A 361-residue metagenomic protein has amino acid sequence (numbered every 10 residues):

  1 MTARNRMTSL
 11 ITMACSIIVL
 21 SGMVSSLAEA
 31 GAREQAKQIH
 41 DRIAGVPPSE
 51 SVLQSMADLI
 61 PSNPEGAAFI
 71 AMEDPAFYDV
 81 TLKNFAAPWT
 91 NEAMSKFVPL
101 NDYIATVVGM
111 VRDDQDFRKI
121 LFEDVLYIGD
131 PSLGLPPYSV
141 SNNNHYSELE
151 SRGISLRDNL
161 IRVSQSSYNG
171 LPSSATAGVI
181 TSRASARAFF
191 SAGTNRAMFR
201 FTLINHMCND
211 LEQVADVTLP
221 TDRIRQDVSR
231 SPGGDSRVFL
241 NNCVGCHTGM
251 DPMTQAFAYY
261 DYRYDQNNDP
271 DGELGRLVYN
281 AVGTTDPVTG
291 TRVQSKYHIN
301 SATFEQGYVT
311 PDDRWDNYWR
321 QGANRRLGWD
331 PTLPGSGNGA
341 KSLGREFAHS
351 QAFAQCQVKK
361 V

Functional and structural regions predicted by a protein language model:
T2-C15: Bacterial N-terminal signal peptides that target proteins for export
T2-R4, L27-A30: Generic start-of-chain signal for non-secretory N-termini
I18-L27: C-terminal segment of classical bacterial N-terminal signal peptides
E29-A67, A71: N-terminal mature-domain "stem" immediately C-terminal to a signal peptide or N-terminal signal-anchor/transmembrane
A32-Q38, N169-A340: Sequence context surrounding c-type heme c attachment/ligation sites in exported
S55-M56, N84, K360: Short acidic/histidine-centered micro-motifs embedded in hydrophobic/aromatic stretches that mark compact functional
G66-A256, A348, A352: Extended surface/linker regions that mediate inter-domain or inter-protein docking in multi-component redox
N338-K360: Extracellular low-complexity, Gly/Ser/Thr-rich intrinsically disordered linkers and protease-sensitive activation/hinge
